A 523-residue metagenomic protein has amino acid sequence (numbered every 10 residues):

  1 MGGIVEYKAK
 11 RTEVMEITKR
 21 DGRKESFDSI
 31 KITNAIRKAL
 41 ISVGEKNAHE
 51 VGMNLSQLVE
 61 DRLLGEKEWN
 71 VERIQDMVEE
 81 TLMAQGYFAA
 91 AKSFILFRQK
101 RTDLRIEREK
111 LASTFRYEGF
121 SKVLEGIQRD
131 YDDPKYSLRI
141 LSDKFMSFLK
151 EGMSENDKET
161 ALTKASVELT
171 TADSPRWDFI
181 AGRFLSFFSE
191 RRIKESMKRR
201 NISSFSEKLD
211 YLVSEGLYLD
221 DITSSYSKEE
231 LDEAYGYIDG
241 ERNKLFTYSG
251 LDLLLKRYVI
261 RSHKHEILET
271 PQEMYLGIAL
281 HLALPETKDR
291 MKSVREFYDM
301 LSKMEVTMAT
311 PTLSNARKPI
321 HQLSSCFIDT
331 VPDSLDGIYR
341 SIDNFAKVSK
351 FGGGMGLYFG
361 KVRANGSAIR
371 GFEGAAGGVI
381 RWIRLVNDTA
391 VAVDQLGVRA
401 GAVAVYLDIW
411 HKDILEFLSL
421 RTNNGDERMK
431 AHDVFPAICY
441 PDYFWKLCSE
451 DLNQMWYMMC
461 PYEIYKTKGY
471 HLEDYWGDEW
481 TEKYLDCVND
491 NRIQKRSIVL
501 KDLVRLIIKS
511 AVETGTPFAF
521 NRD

Functional and structural regions predicted by a protein language model:
M1-D523: Extended catalytic cores of very large enzyme megasubunits
